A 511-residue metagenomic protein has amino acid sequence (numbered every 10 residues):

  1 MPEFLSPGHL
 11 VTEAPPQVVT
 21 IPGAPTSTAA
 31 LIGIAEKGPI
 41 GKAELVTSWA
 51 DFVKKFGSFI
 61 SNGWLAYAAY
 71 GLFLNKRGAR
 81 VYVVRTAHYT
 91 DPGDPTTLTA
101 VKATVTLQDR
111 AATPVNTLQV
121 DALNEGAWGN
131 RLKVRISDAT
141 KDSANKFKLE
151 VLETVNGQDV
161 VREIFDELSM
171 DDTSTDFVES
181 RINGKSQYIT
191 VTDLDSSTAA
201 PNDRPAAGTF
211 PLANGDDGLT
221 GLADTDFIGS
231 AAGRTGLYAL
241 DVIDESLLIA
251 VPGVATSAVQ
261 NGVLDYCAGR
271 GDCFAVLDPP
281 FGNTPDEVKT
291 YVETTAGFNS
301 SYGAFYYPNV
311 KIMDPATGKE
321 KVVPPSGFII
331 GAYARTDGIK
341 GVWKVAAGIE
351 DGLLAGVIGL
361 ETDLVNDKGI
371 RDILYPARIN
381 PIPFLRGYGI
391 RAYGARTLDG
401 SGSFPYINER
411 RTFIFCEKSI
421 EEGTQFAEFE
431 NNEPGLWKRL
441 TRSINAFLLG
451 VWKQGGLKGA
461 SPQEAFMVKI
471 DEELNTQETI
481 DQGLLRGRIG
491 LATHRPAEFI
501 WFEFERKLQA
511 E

Functional and structural regions predicted by a protein language model:
M1-A112, Q119-L123, T140-Q158, I228 (+1 more regions): Structured, hydrophobic secondary-structure cores that serve as assembly/anchoring elements
H9, F177-P211: Short glycine-aromatic motifs
V11, T99, Q108, S169 (+2 more regions): Compositionally biased amphipathic helical and low-complexity segments enriched in hydrophobic
T99, P114-T192: Extended, Lys/Arg-rich, non-catalytic nucleic-acid recognition/anchoring regions of very large nucleic-acid-interacting
L107, V151, I164, V191-D193 (+3 more regions): Intrinsically disordered, low-complexity regulatory regions of eukaryotic regulatory proteins
D195-G233: Long, low-complexity, polar/charged, intrinsically disordered or flexibly structured peripheral segments
